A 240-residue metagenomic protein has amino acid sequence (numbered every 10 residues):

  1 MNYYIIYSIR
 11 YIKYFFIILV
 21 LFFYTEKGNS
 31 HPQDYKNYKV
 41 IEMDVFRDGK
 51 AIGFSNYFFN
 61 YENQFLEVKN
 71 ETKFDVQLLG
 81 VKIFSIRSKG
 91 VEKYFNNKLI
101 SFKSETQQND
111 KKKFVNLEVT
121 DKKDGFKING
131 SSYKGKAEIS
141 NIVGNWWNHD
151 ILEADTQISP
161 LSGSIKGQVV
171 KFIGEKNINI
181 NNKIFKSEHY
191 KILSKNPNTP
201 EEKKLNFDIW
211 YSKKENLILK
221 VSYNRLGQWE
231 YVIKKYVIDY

Functional and structural regions predicted by a protein language model:
Y3-F15: Bacterial N-terminal signal peptides that target proteins for export
I12-Y14, K136-A137, P200: Alpha-helical interaction segments
Y14-F23: Bacterial N-terminal signal peptides
F22-T25, E62: Hydrophobic alpha-helical membrane context
E26-S30: Sec/Tat signal peptide C-region and signal peptidase I cleavage site
H31-T120, D150-Y240: Acidic, serine/threonine-rich low-complexity disordered tracts
F126-N141: Acidic/charged, solvent-exposed loop-and-adjacent secondary-structure segments enriched in E/D, K/R, S/T, and G/P
E138-L152, T156: Beta-strand/loop-rich accessory regions of lumenal/periplasmic or secreted enzymes, predominantly carbohydrate-active
